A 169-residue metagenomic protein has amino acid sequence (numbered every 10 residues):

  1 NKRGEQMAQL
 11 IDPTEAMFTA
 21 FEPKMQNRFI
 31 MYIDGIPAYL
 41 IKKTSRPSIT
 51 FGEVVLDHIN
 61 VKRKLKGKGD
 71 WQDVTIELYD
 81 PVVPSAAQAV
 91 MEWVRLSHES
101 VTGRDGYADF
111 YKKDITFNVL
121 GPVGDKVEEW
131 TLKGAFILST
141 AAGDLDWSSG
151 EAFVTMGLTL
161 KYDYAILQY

Functional and structural regions predicted by a protein language model:
R3-Y169: Glycine-rich, low-complexity intrinsically disordered segments
